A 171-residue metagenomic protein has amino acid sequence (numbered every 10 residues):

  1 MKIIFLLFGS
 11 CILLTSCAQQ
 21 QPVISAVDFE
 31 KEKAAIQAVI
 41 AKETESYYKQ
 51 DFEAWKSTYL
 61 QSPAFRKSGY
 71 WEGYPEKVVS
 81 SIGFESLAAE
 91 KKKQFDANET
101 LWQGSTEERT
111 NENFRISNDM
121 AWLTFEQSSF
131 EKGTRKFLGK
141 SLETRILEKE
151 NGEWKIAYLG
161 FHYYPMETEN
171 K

Functional and structural regions predicted by a protein language model:
M1-V27: Bacterial Sec-dependent N-terminal signal peptides
C17-T58: Short, low-complexity N-terminal intrinsically disordered segments enriched in polar/charged residues
Q21-P22, W122-T124, L138-N170: Short beta-strand edge/turn micro-motifs at domain boundaries
E30, E53-S117: A solvent-exposed, acidic/Ser-Thr-rich amphipathic alpha-helical stretch
E43, W55-K56, L87, L123 (+1 more regions): Hydrophobic pocket/interface hotspot
K92, F125-F130: Generic short beta-strand segments
R109-F114, Q127-S129, S141-E148: Hydrophobic/aromatic beta-strand elements that line small-molecule binding cavities or substrate pockets in beta-rich
